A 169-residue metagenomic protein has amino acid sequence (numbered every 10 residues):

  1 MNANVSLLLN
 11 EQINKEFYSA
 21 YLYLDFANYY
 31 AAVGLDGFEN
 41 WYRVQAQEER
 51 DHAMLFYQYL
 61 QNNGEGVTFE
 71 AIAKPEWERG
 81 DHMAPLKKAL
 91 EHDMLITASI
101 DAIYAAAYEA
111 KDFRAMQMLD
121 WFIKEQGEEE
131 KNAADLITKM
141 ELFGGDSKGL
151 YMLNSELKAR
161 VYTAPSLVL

Functional and structural regions predicted by a protein language model:
M1-L169: Iron-associated oxidoreductase/ferritin-like identity signal
